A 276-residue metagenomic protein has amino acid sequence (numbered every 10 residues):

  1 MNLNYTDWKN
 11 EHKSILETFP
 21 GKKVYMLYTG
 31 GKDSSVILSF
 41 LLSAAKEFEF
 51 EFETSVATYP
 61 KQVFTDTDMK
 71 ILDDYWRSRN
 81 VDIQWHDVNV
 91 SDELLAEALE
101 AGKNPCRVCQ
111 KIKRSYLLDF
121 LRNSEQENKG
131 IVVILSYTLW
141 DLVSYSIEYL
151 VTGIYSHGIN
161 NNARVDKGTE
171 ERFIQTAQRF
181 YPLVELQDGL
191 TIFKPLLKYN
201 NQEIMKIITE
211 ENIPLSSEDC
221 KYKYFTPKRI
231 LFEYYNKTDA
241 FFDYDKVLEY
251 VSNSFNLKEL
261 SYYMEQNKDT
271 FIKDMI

Functional and structural regions predicted by a protein language model:
M1-K167, P182-V184, K198, Q202 (+1 more regions): ATP-dependent adenylation/nucleotidyltransferase module used to activate substrates
N2-M26, I131, I159-I276: ATP/NTP-dependent adenylation/nucleotidyl-transfer catalytic domains that generate, transfer, or process NMP-activated
